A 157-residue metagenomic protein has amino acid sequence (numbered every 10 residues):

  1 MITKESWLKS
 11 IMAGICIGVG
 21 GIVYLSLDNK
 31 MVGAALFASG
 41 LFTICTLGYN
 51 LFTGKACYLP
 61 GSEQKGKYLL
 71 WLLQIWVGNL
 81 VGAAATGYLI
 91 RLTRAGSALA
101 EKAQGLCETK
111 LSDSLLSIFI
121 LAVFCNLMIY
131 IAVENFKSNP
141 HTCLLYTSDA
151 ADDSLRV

Functional and structural regions predicted by a protein language model:
L8-V23: The first (N-terminal) embedded transmembrane alpha-helix
C16-I17, L41, G82, C125 (+1 more regions): Alpha-helical transmembrane segments of multipass membrane proteins
K30-I44: Loop-to-helix transition at the N-terminal end of transmembrane alpha-helices
L51-L92, Y130-F136, R156: A structural feature that tracks compact, well-ordered secondary-structure segments with a strong bias toward
R94-S114: Membrane-interface interhelical connector segments
S112-M128: Hydrophobic alpha-helical transmembrane segments
L127-L145: A structural motif at transmembrane helix-loop-helix junctions in multipass membrane proteins
Y146-D153: Conserved small/polar residues in nucleotide/adenosyl-binding loops
